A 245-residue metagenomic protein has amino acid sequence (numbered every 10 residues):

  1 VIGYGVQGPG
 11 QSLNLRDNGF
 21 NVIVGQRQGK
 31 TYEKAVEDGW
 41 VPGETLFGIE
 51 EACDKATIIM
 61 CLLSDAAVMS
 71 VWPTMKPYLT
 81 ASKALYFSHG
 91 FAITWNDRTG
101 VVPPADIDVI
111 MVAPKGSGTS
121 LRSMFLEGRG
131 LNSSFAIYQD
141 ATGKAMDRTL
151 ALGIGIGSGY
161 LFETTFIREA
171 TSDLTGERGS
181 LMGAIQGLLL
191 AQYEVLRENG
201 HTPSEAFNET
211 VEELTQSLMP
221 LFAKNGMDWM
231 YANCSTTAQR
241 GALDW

Functional and structural regions predicted by a protein language model:
V1-G43: NAD(P)+-binding Rossmann beta1-loop-alpha1 motif at the extreme N-terminus of oxidoreductases
Y4-P9, G29, A66, L85 (+4 more regions): Gly/Ser/Thr-rich loops at beta-strand to alpha-helix junctions that form or flank small-molecule/cofactor-binding
L13-G19, D54-T57, T80, L131: Short, surface-exposed connector motifs at secondary-structure boundaries
R16, E33-V36, L150, I154 (+1 more regions): Class I S-adenosyl-L-methionine
R27, V36-T94, V102-S117: Rossmann-like NAD(P)-binding element
Y32, A52, V68, P203-F207: Small-residue helix-packing motif on alpha-helices
Y86-R178: Rossmann-fold dinucleotide-binding core
G155-S158, F162-W245: Helical "substrate-binding/catalytic lid" subdomain of Rossmann-like NAD(P)-dependent dehydrogenases/reductases
